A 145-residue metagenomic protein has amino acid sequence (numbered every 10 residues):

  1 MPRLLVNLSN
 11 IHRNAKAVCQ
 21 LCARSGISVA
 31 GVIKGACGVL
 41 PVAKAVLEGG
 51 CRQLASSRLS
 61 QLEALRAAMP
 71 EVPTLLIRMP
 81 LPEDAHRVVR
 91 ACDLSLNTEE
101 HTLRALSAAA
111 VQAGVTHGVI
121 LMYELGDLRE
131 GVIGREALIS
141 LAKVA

Functional and structural regions predicted by a protein language model:
M1-V6, G26: Generic N-terminal amphipathic, Lys/Arg-enriched alpha-helix
P2-R3, C22, R87: Generic hydrophobic alpha-helical membrane-segment signal
K16-G26, V111: CE4/NodB-like, metal-dependent polysaccharide N-deacetylase domain that modifies extracellular/periplasmic N-acetylated
S28-A145: Active-site-proximal beta-alpha core segment in soluble small-molecule metabolic enzymes
